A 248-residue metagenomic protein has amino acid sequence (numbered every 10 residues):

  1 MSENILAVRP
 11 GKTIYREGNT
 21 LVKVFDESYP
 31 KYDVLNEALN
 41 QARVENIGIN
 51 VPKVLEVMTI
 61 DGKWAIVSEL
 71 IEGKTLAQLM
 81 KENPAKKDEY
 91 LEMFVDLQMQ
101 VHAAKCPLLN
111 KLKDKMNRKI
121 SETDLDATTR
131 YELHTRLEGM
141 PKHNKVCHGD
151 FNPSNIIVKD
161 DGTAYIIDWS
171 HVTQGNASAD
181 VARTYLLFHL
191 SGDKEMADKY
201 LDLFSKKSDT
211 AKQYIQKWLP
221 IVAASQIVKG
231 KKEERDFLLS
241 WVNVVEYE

Functional and structural regions predicted by a protein language model:
E3-V34, A42: ATP-binding glycine-rich loop module of kinase domains
L39-N50, V101: Structural motif at the C-terminus of the N-lobe alphaC helix and the adjacent alphaC-beta4 loop of the Hanks-type
K53-W64: Short beta-strand micro-motifs within the conserved protein kinase catalytic domain, predominantly in the N-lobe
G62-T75: Conserved short submotifs of the Hanks-type protein kinase catalytic core that shape the nucleotide-binding pocket
A85-L112: Internal "kinase-insert"/substrate-recognition segments embedded within catalytic cores of ATP-dependent enzymes
A103-G149, K159, Y165, L239-S240 (+1 more regions): An alpha-helical support segment within catalytic cores of ATP-dependent transferases
R183-E248: Helix-rich C-terminal or lid/interface subdomains of diverse kinases
